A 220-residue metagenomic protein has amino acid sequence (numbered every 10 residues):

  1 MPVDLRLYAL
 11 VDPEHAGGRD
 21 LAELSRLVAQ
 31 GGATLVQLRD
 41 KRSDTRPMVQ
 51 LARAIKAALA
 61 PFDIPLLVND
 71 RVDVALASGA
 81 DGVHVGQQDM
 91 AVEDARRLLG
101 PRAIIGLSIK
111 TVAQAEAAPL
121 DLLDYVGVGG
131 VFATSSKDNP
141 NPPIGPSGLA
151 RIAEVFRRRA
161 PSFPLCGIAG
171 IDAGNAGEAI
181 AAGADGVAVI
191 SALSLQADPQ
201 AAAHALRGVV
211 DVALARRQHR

Functional and structural regions predicted by a protein language model:
M1-D89, R97-Y125, R151-E154, R158-L165 (+2 more regions): Conserved N-terminal beta1-alpha1 strand-loop-helix module at the mouth
L38, A75, F132-N139: A short acidic, helix-capping loop that chelates divalent metal ions and anchors anionic groups
V92, Q114, T134-S135: Short glycine-rich, flexible loops that bind phosphorylated cofactors or substrates
F132-A133, G145, D172, S194: Generic, ordered loop/turn and secondary-structure boundary motif
K137-A153: Substrate-recognition "cap/lid" segment bordering the active-site pocket of phosphatases
